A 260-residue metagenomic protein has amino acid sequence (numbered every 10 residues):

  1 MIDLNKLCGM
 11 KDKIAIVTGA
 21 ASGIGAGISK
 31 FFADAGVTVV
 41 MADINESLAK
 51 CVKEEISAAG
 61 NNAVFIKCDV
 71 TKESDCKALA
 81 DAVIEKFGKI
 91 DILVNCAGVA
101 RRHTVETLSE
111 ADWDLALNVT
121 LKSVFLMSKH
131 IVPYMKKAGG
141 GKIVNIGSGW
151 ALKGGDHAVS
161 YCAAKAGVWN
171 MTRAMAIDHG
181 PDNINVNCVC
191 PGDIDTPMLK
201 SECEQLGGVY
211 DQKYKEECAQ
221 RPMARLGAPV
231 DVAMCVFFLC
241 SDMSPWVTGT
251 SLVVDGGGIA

Functional and structural regions predicted by a protein language model:
C8-V39: Canonical Rossmann dinucleotide-binding motif of NAD(H)/NADP(H)-dependent dehydrogenases/reductases, specifically
A100, L108, G154-C162, A174 (+1 more regions): Active-site loop-to-helix junction immediately N-terminal to the catalytic Tyr of the SDR YXXXK motif in Rossmann-fold
T104-V105, S109-L117, K213, E217: Substrate-binding pocket helix/loop in short-chain dehydrogenase/reductase
F125-S128, G140, R225-V254, I259: C-terminal substrate-recognition "lid" of short-chain dehydrogenase/reductases
S128, A164, T172: Active-site helix of classical SDR
P133, I177-P181, P245: Alpha-helical segment proximal to the catalytic Tyr-Lys
S148: Residue(s) in the substrate-gating loop at a strand-loop-helix junction that position the organic substrate next
